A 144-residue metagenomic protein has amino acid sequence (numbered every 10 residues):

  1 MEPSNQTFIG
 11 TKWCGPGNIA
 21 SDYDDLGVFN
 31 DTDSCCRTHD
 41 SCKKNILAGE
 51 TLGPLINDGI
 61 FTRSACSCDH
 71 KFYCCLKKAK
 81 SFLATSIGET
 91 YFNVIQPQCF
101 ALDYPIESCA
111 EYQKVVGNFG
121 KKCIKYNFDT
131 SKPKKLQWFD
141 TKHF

Functional and structural regions predicted by a protein language model:
M1-F144: Extended terminal accessory/targeting regions
